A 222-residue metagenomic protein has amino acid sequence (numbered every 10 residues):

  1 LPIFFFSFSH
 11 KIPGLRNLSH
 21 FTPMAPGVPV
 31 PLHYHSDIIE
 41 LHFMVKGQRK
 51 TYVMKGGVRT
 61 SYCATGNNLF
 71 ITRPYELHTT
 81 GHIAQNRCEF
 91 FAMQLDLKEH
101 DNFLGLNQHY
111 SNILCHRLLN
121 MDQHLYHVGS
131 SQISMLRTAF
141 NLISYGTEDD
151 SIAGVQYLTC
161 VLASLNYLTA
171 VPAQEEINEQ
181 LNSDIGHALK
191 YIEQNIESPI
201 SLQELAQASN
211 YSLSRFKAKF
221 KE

Functional and structural regions predicted by a protein language model:
L1-R16, Y145-G146: A short, N-terminal "cap"/entry segment at the start of jelly-roll beta-barrel domains of the cupin/DSBH fold
N17-L114, E148-S151: N-terminal regulatory/effector-sensing and dimerization cores that precede helix-turn-helix DNA-binding domains
H33, I177-L181, Q194, S209: Residue-level marker of regulatory loop/turn positions in helix-turn-helix DNA-binding domains and in histidine
F43-V45, N166, E193, E197: Short, locally clustered residues in the helix-turn-helix/winged-helix DNA-binding domain
G47, L142-G146, N195: Generic structural signal for alpha-helix termini and adjacent loop/cap motifs
M93, K98-N102, L119-K190: An amphipathic alpha-helical interaction segment
V171, E193, P199-E222: Basic/polar phosphate-binding segments, predominantly the helix-turn-helix DNA-binding elements of transcriptional
